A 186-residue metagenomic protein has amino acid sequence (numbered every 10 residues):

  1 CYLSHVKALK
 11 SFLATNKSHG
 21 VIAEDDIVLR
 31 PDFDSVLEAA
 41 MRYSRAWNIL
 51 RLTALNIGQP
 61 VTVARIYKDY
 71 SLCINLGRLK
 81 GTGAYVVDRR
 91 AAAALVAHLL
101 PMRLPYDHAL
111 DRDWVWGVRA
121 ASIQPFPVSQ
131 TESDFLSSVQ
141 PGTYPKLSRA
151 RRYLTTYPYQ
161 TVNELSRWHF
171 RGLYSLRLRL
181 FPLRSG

Functional and structural regions predicted by a protein language model:
C1-A23, I27-G186: An acidic/histidine-cluster motif and surrounding catalytic segment that typifies divalent-metal-assisted enzyme active
